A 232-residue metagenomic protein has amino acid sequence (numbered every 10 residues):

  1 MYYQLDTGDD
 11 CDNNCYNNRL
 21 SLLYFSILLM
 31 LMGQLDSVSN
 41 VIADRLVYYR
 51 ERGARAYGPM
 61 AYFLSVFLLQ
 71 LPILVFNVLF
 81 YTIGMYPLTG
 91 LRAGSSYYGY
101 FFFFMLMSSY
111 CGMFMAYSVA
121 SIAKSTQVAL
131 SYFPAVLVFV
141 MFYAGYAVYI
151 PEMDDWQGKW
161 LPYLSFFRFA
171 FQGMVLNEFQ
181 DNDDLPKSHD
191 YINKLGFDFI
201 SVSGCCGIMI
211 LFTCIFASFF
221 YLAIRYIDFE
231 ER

Functional and structural regions predicted by a protein language model:
M1-R232: Membrane-spanning alpha-helical segments of multipass transporters and channels
